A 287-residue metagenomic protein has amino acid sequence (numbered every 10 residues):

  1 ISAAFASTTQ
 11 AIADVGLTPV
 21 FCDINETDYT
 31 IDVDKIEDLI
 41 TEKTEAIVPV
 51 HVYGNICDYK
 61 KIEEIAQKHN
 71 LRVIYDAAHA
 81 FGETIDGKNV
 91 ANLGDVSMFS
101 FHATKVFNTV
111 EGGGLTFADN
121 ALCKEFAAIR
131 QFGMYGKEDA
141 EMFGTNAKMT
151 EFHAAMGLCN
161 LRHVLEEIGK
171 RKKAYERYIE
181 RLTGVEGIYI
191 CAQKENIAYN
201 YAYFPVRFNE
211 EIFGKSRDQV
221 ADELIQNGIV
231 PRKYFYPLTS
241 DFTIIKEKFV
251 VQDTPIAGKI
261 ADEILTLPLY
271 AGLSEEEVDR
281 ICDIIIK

Functional and structural regions predicted by a protein language model:
I1-A77, T84: PLP-dependent aminotransferase-like
A3-A4, L17, I24, A78-H79 (+4 more regions): Histidine-centered beta-alpha loop that forms part of the nucleotide-sugar donor binding/catalytic region in diverse
V20, V73-I74, M98, Y189-C191 (+1 more regions): Structural detector of well-ordered beta-strand residues that form the stable sheet scaffold of enzyme domains
D34, A46-V50, Y59-K61, T84 (+1 more regions): PLP-dependent aminotransferase class I/II
T44, L71, D95, G187-I188: Short, conserved active-site loop motifs that form the nucleotide-linked donor/cofactor pocket
Y75-T109, K124, G136-E141: Conserved active-site segment immediately N-terminal to the catalytic lysine that forms the internal aldimine
F99-S100, G114-D119: Short beta-strand-to-turn element immediately C-terminal to the catalytic PLP-Schiff-base lysine in fold type I
N108-G112, G157: Adenylate-forming
